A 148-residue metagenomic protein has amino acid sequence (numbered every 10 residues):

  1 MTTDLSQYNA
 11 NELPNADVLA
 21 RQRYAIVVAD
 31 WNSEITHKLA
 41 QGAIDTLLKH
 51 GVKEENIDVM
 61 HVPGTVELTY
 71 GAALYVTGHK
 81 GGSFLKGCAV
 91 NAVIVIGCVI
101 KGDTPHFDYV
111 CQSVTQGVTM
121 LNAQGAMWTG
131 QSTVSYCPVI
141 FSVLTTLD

Functional and structural regions predicted by a protein language model:
T3-L5, N11-L13, P105-D148: C-terminal binding/interaction regions
P14-P63: Glycine-rich phosphate/diphosphate-binding loop of Rossmann-like nucleotide-binding domains
R21-R23, C88-N91, Q124-G130: Short coil/turn connectors at secondary-structure junctions
Y24, E54-N56, V99-D103, I140-L144: Glycine/charged-rich beta-loop-alpha catalytic/anionic-binding loops adjacent to active sites
D30-W31, C98-V99, T133-P138: Short, ordered loop/turn segments at secondary-structure junctions
V59, N91-I96, W128-S135: Short beta-strand segments at enzyme active-site cores
V59-L74: N-terminal beta-loop-helix "entrance" segment that forms/cooperates in small-molecule cofactor or anionic ligand
G71-V118, N122: Glycine-rich phosphate-binding loop
